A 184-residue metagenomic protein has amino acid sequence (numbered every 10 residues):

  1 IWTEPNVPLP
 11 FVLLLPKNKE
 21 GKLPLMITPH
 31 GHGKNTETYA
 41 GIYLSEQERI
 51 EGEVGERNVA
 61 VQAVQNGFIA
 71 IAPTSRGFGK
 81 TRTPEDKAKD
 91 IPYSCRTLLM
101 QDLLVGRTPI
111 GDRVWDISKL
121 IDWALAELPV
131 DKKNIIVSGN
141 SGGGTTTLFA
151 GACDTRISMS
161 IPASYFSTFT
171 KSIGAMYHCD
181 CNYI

Functional and structural regions predicted by a protein language model:
I1-G21: N-terminal cap/lid segment of alpha/beta-hydrolase-fold proteins
F11-N18, A60-A63, L148-T155: Short amphipathic alpha-helices and their capping/turn segments at secondary-structure boundaries
V12-L13, I27-G31, A72-R76, S141 (+1 more regions): Glycine-rich, histidine-containing beta strand-loop boundary motifs that form or position
N18, G33, G142: Short, glycine/serine-rich, charged loops/turns that create anion-binding and catalytic segments at active sites
G21, P29-S118, K171-A175: Cap/lid segment of the alpha/beta-hydrolase catalytic domain
L23-P24, N134: Alpha/beta-hydrolase fold active-site loops
L25, I69, M159: Short, Asp-centered acidic motifs that coordinate Mg2+ and/or phosphate in catalytic or ligand-binding sites
D112, K119-I184: Primarily recognizes the serine-hydrolase "nucleophile elbow" in alpha/beta-hydrolase and SGNH/GDSL folds
